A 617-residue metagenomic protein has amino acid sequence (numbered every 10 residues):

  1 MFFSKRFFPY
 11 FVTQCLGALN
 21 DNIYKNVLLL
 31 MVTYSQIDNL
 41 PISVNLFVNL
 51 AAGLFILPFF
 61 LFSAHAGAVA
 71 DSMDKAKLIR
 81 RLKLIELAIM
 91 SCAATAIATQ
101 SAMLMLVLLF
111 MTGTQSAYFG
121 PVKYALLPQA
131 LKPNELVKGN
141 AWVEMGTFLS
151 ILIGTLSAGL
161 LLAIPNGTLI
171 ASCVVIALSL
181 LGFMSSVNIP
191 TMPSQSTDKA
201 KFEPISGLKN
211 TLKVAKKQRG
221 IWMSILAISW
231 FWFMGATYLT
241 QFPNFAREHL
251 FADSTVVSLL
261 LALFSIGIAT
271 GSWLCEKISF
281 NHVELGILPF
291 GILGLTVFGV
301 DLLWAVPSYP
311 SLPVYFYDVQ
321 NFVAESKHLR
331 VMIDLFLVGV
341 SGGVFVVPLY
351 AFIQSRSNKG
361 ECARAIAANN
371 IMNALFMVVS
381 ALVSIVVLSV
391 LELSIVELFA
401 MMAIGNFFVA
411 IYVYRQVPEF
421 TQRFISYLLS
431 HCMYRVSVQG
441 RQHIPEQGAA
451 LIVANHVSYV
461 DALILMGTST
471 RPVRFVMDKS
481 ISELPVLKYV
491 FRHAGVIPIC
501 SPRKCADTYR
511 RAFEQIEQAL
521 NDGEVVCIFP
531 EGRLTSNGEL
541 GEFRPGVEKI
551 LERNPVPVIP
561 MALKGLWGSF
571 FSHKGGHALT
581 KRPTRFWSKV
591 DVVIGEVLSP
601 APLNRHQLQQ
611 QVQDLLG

Functional and structural regions predicted by a protein language model:
M1-F8, T191-L226, H249, Y315-F322: Juxtamembrane intracellular "pre-TM" segments in multi-pass secondary transporters
F8-K25, A51-I89, L104-A163, S185 (+7 more regions): Substrate-agnostic recognition of the 12-TM MFS/MFS-like secondary transporter fold
V27-N39, C92-T99, L152-V175, E248-H249 (+2 more regions): Transmembrane alpha-helix termini and helix-breaking/packing motifs in multi-pass membrane transporters
L84-Q100, L293-A324: C-terminal ends and interior cores of transmembrane alpha-helices in multi-pass membrane transporters/permeases
A125, Q129, V175-F202, V306-Y309 (+1 more regions): Helix-loop junctions on the cytosolic side of multi-pass membrane transporters, especially the intracellular loop
L169-V187, E397-I411: Symmetry-related core transmembrane helices of the 12-TM Major Facilitator Superfamily/SLC fold
E446-A506: Catalytic core of membrane glycerolipid acyltransferases/transacylases, capturing the structured, soluble-facing
S536-H606: A cross-family acyltransferase "interaction/gating" segment
